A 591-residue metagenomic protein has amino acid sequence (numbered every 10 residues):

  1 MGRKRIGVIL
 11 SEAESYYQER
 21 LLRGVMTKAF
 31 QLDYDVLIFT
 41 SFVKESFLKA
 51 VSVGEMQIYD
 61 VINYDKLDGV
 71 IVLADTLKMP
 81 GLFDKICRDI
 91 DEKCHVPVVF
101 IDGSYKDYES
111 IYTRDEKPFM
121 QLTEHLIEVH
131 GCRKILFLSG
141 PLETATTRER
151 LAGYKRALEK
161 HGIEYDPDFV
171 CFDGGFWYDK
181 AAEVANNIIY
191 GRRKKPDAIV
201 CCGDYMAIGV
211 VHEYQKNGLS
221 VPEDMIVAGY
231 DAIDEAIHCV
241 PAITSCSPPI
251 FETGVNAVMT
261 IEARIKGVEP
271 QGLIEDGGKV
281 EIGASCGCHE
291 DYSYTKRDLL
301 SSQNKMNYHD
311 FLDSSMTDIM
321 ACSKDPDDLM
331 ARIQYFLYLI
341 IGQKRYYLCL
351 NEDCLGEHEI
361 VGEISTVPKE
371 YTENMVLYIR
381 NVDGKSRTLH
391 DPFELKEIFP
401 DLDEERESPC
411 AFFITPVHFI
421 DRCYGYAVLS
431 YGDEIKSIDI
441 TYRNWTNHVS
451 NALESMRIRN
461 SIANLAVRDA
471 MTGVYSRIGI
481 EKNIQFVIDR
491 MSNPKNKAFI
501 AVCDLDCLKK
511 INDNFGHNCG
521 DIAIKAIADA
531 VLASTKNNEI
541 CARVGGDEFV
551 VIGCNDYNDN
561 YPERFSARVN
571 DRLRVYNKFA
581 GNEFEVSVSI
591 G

Functional and structural regions predicted by a protein language model:
M1-K49, V53-S315, S323: Bacterial carbohydrate/catabolite-sensing allosteric modules
E269-I274, A542-V544, D571-S589: Catalytic core regions of nucleotide second-messenger enzymes
S314-I319, I458-R477, N483-D489: Amphipathic HAMP/coiled-coil signal-transducing linker helices that couple sensory inputs to cytosolic output domains
C322-T372: Helix-loop-beta substructure at the N-terminus of cytosolic sensory domains that couple signal/ligand detection
P400, S408-H418: A short, aliphatic-rich beta-strand micro-motif
G425-K436, H448, N555-D556: Short beta-strand-to-loop transition segments that serve as allosteric relay/switch motifs in sensory/regulatory domains
E434-E454, A463: Amphipathic alpha-helical "output/dimerization" segments
S476-F499, D506-K536, A542-G546, V550-V551 (+1 more regions): Conserved long alpha-helical elements within nucleotide-processing catalytic cores of c-di-GMP signaling and class III
